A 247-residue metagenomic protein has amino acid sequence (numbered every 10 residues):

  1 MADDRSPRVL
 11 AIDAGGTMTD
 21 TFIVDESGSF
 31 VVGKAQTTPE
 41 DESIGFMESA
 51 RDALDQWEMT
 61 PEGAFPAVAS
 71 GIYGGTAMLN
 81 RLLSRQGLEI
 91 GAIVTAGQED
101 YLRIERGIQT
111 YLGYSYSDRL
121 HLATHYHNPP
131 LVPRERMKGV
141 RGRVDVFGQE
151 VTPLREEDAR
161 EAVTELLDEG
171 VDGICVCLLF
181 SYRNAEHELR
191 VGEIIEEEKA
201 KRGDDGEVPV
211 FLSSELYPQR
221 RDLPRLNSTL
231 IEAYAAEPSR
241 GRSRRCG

Functional and structural regions predicted by a protein language model:
M1-G247: N-terminally biased helix-coil "hinge/interface" segments that flank
